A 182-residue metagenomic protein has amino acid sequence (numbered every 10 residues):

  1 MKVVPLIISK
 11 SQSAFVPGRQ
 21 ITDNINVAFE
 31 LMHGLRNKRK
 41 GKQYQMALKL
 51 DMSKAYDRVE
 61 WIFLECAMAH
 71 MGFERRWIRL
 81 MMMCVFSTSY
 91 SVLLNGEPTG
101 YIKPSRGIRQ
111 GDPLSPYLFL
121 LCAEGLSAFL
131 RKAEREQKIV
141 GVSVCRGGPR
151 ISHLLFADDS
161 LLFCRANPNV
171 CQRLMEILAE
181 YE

Functional and structural regions predicted by a protein language model:
M1-E182: Nucleotidyl polymerases of mobile genetic elements and RNA viruses
